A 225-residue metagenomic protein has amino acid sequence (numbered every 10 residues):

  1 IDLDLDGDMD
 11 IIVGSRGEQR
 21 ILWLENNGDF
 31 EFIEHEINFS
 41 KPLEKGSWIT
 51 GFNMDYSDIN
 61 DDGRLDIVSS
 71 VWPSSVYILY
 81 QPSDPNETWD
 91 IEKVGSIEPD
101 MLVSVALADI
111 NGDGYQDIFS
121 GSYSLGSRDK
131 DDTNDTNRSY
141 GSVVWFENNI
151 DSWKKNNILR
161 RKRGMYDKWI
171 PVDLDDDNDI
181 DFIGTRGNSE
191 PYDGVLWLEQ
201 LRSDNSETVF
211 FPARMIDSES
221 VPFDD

Functional and structural regions predicted by a protein language model:
I1-D225: Beta-propeller-forming repeat regions
